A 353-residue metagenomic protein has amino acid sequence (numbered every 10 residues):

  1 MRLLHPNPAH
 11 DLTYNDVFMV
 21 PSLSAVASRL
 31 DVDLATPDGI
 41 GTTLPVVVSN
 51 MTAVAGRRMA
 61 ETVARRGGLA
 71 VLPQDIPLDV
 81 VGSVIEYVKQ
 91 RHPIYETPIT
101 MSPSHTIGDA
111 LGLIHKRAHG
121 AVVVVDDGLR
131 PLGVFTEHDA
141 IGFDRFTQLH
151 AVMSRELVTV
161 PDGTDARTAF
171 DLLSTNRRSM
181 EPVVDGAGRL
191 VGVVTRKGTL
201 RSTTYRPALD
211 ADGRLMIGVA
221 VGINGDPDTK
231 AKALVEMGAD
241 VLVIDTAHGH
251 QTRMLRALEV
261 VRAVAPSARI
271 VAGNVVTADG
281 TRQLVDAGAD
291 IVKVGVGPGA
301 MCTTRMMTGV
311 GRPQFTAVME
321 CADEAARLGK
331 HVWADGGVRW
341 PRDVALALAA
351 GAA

Functional and structural regions predicted by a protein language model:
M1-P37, A55, L69, I85: Conserved, well-structured core domains of diverse proteins
L4-A9, T303-A334, V338-A353: Conserved active-site-proximal phosphate/metal-binding subdomains
L23, S28-M51, V80-H119, V124-D126 (+5 more regions): Bateman/CBS regulatory modules and CBS-like beta-alpha motifs in cytosolic regions of diverse proteins
S28-L30, I76-E86, F146, R189-A208 (+4 more regions): Active-site-adjacent beta->alpha loops and helix N-cap segments on the catalytic face of soluble alpha/beta enzymes
G41-V48, I94-T97, A211-A220, V261-V276 (+2 more regions): Short beta-strand/loop segments at the ligand-binding rim of alpha/beta enzyme cores
R58-A60, D228-M237, I270, V276-V294 (+2 more regions): Catalytic cores of alpha/beta
R65-V80, A239-Q251, D290-T308, G337-A353: Glycine-rich phosphate-binding active-site loops on the catalytic face of alpha/beta enzymes
V71-I76, T100-M101, A121-V123, T159-P161 (+6 more regions): Catalytic beta/alpha-barrel core
